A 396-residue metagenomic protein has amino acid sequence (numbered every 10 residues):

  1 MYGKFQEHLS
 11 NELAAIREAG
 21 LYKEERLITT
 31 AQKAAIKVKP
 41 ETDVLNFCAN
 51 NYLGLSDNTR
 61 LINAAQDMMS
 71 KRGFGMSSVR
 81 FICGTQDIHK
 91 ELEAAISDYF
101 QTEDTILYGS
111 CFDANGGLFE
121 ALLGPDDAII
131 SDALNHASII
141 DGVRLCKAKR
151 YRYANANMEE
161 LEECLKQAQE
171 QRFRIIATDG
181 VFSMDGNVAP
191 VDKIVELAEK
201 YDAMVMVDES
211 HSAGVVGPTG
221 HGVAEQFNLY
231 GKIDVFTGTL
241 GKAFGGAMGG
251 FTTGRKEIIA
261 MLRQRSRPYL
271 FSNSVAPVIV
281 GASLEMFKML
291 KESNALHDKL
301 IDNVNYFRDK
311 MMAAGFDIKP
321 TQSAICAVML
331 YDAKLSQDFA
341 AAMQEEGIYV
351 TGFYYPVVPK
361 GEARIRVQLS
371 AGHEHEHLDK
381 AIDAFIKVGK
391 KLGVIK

Functional and structural regions predicted by a protein language model:
S10-F74, A203: N-terminal "arm"/small-domain region of PLP-dependent enzymes with the aminotransferase-like
N51, Y151, N155-V207: Active-site phosphate-binding strand-loop segment of PLP-dependent enzymes
T59, N63-D67, K71, A94 (+3 more regions): PLP-dependent enzyme catalytic core of the Aspartate aminotransferase-like
V79-T85, E93-G117: Short loop-beta-helix segment that forms the pyridoxal 5′-phosphate
L118-A137: Conserved PLP-anchoring active-site segment centered on the Schiff-base-forming lysine
P125, L145-K147, Y201, K232: Short, structured coil segments at secondary-structure junctions
Y201-M204, H211, V216-Q322, L335: Active-site C-terminal subdomain of aminotransferase-like
D298-F307, M312-G347, V357, G361-E362 (+1 more regions): Conserved PLP-binding catalytic core of the aspartate aminotransferase-like
